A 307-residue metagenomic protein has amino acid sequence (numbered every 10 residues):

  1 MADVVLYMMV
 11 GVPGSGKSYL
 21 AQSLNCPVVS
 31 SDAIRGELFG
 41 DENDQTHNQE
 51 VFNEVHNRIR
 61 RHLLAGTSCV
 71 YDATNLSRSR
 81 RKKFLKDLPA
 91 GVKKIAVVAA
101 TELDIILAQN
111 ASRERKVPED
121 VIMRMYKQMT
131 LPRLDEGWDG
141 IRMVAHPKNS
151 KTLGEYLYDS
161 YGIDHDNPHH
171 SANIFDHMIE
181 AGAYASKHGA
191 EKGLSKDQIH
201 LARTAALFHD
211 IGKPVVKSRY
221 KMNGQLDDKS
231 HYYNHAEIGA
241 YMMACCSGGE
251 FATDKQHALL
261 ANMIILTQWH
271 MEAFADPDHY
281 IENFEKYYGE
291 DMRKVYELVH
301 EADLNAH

Functional and structural regions predicted by a protein language model:
M1-D3, H62: Phosphate-binding P-loop
M9: Hydrophobic anchor at the beta1->P-loop junction of P-loop NTPases
V12-P13: The conserved Walker
G16: Conserved glycine(s) of the Walker
Y19-T67: Conserved substrate/cofactor phosphate-moiety recognition/catalytic segment in nucleotide-dependent phosphotransferases
T74-M143: Replace "adjacent to P-loop NTPase cores in ATP/GTP-dependent enzymes" with "adjacent to NTP-binding cores
V144-D228: Acidic/His-rich, divalent-metal-binding segments that scaffold phosphate/diphosphate chemistry
S186, L194-A306: Divalent metal-dependent catalytic cores for phosphoryl transfer on phosphate-bearing substrates
